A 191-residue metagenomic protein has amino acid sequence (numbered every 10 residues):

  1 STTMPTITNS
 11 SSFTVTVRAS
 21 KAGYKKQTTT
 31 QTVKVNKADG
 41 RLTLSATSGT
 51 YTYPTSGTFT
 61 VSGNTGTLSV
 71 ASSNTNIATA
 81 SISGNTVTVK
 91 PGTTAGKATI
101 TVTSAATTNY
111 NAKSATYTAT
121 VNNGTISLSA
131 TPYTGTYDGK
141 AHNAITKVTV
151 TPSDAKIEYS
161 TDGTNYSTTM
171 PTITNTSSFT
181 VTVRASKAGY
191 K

Functional and structural regions predicted by a protein language model:
S1-K191: Solvent-exposed beta-strand/loop surfaces, strongest in extracytoplasmic domains of secreted and cell-surface proteins
